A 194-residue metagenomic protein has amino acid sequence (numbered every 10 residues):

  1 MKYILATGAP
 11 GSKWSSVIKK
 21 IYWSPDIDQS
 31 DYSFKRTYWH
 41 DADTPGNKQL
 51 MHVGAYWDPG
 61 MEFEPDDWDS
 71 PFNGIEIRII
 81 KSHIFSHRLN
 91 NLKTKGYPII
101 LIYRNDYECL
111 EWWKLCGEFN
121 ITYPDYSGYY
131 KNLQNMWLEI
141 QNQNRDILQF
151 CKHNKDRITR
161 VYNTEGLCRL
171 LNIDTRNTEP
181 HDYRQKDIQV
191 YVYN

Functional and structural regions predicted by a protein language model:
M1-F72, E179-D187, Y193: PAPS-dependent sulfotransferase catalytic core
K2, I75-E76, P98: A generic secondary-structure signal marking the coil-to-beta-strand transition
G60, D146, D156, E165 (+2 more regions): Intrinsic disorder/low-complexity detector
G60-T94: Glycine-rich phosphate-binding loop used to anchor ATP phosphates in small-molecule kinases, encompassing both
G74-I77, N132, V192-N194: Residue-level detector of alpha-helix boundaries and kinks
I80-R160, T164-N177: PAPS-dependent sulfotransferase catalytic domain
